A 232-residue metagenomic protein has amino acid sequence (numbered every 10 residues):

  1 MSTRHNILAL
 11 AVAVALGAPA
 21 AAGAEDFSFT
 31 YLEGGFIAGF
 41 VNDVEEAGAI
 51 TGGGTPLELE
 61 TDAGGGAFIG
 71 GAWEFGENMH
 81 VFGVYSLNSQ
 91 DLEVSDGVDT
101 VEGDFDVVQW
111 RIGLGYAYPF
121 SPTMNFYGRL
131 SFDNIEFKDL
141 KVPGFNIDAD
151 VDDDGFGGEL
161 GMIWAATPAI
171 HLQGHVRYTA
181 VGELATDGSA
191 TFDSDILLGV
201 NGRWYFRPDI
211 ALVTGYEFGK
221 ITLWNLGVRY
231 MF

Functional and structural regions predicted by a protein language model:
M1-T30: Cleavable N-terminal export/targeting peptides
A22-D91, L223, M231: Short glycine/proline- and aromatic-enriched beta-strand/turn motifs that initiate or cap beta-hairpins
D26, D62, F120-P122, T186-S194 (+1 more regions): Solvent-exposed loop/turn segments connecting transmembrane beta-strands in outer-membrane beta-barrel proteins
F36-N42, F75, Y85-D91, V108 (+5 more regions): Transmembrane beta-strands of outer-membrane beta-barrel pores
N42-T61, L87-W110, N134-D154, A180-I196: Flexible, solvent-exposed loop segments that connect beta-strands
I69-W73, I112-Y116, L130, G158-W164 (+3 more regions): Residues on the lipid-exposed face of transmembrane beta-strands in outer-membrane beta-barrel proteins
E77-G83, S121-F126, P168-G174, W204-T214: Repeated loop/turn-to-beta-strand initiation elements of outer-membrane beta-barrel proteins
S121-L140, F145-G182: Detector for outer-membrane/organellar transmembrane beta-barrel domains, recognizing the amphipathic beta-strand
